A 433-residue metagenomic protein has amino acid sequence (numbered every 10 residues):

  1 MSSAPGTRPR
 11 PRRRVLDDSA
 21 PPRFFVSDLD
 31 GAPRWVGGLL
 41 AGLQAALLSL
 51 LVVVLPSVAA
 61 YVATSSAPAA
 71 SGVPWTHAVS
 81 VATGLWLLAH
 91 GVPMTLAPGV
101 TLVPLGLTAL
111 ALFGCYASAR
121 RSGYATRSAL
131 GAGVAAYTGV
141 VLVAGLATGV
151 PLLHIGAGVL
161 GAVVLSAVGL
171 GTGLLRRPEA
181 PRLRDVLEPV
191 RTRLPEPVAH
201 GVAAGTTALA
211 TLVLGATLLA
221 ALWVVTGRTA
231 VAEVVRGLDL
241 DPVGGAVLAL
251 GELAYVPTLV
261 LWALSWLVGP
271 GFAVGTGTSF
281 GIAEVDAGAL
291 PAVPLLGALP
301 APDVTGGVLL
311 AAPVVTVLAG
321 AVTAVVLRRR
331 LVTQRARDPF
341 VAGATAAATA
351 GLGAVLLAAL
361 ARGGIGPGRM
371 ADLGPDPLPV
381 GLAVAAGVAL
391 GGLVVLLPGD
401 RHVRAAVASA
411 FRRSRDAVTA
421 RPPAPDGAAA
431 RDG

Functional and structural regions predicted by a protein language model:
M1, P5, V202-L212, F411 (+1 more regions): Short, extreme N-terminal leader segments that mark the start of a protein/domain
S2-D17, Y116-G161, L290-A311, R335-R369: Hydrophobic alpha-helical transmembrane segments of integral membrane proteins
S3-R12, D17-L110, A230, V235-P313 (+3 more regions): Long, glycine/tryptophan/cysteine-rich extracytoplasmic
D28-L40, L112-L130, L146, A167-A204 (+5 more regions): Cytoplasmic membrane-interface segments at the C-terminal ends of transmembrane helices
D30-V58, Y124-L130, I155-V163, E196-V213 (+2 more regions): Alpha-helical transmembrane segments and their helix-start/interface "positive-inside/aromatic belt" motifs in integral
Q44-V52, L107, A111, G131-V140 (+15 more regions): Hydrophobic faces of alpha-helical transmembrane segments in multi-pass integral membrane proteins
A60-P68, R120-Y137, A210-T217, L267-S279: Alpha-helical transmembrane segments of integral membrane proteins, especially early/N-terminal helices
L212-T229: Alpha-helical transmembrane segments and their membrane-interface junctions in multi-pass membrane proteins
